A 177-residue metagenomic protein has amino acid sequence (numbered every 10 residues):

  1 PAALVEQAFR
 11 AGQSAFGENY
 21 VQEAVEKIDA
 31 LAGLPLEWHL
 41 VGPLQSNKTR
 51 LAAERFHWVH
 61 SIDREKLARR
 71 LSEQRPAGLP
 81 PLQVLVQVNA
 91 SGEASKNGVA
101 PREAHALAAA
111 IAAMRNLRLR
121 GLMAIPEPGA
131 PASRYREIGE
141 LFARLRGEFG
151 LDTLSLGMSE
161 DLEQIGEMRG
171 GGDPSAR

Functional and structural regions predicted by a protein language model:
P1-M168: Conserved alpha/beta-domain cores
R169-R177: Gly/Pro- and small hydrophobic-enriched strand-loop and loop-to-helix capping segments that sit at the rims
